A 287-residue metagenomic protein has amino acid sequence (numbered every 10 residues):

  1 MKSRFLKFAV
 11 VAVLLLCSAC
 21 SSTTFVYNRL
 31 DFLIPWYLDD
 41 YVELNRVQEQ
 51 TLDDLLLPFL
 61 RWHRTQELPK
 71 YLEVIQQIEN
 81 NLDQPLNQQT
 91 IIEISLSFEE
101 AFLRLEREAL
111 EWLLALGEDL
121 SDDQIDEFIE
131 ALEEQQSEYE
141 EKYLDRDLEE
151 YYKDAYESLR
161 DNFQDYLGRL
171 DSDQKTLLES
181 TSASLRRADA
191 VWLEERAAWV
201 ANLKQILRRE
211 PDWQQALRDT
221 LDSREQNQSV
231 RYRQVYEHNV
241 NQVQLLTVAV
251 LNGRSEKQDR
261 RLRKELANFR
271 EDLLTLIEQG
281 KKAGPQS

Functional and structural regions predicted by a protein language model:
M1-A9: Bacterial N-terminal signal peptides that target proteins for export
L16-A19: C-terminal motif of bacterial Sec signal peptides marking the signal peptidase cleavage site
S21-T23: Bacterial signal peptide processing site
N28-Q48: Post-signal peptide N-terminal segment of mature Sec-exported envelope proteins
P35, V200-S287: A cross-kingdom marker for long, charged
L38, L52, A109-L120, F128 (+4 more regions): Short, structured motif recognition centered on aromatic/hydrophobic residues
Y41-P69: Post-signal-peptide N-terminal segment of Sec-exported extracytoplasmic proteins
L113-Y232: Extended amphipathic alpha-helical interaction segments
